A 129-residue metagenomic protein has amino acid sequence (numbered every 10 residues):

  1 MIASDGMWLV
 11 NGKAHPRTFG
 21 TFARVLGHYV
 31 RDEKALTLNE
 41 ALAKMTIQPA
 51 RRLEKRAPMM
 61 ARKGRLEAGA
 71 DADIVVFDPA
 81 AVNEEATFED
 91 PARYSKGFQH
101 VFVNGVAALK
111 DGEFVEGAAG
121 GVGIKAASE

Functional and structural regions predicted by a protein language model:
M1-E129: Active-site microenvironment of metallo-dependent hydrolases
